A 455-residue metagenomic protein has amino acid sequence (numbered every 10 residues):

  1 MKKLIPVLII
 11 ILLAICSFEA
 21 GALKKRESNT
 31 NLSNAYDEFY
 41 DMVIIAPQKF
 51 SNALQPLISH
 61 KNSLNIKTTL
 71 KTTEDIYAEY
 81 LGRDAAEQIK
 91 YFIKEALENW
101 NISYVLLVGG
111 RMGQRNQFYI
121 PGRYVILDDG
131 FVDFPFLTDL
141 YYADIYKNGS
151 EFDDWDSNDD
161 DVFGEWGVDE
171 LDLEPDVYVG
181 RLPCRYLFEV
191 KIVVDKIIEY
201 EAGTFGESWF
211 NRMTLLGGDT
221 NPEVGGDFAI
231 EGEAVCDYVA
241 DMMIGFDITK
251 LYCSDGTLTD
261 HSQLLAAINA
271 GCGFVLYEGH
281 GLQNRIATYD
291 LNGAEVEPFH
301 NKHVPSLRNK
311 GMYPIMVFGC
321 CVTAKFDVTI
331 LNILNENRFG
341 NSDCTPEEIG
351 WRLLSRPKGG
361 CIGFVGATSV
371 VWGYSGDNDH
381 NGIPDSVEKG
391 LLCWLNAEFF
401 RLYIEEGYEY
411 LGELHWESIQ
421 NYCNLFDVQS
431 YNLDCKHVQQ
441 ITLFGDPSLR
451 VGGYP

Functional and structural regions predicted by a protein language model:
M1-L4, I9: Positively charged n-region of N-terminal signal peptides that target proteins for export
L8-C16: Bacterial N-terminal signal peptides
I15-K24: N-terminal signal peptide
L23-P455: Cysteine-dependent hydrolase recognition
